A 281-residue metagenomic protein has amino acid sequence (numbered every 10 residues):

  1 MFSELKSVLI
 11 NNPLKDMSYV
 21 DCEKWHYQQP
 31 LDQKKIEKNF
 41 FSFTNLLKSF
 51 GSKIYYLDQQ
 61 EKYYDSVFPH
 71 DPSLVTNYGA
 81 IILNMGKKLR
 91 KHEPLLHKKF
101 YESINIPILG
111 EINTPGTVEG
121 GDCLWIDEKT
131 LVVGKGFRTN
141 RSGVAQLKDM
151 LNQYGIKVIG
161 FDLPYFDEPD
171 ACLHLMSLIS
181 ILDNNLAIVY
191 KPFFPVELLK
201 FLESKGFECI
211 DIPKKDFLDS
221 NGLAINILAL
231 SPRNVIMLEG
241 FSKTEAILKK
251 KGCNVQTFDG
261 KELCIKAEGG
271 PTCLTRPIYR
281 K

Functional and structural regions predicted by a protein language model:
M1-K281: The feature marks the mature, well-folded catalytic cores of soluble enzymes
